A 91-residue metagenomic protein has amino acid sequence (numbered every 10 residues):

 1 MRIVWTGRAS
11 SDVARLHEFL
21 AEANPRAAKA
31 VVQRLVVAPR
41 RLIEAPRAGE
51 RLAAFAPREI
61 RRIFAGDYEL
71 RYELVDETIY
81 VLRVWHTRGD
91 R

Functional and structural regions predicted by a protein language model:
M1-R2, R91: Absolute protein N-terminus
R2-I60, V75-T78: Basic, Lys/Arg-enriched alpha-helical interface segments
A65-R91: Enriched for short, Lys/Arg-rich terminal
